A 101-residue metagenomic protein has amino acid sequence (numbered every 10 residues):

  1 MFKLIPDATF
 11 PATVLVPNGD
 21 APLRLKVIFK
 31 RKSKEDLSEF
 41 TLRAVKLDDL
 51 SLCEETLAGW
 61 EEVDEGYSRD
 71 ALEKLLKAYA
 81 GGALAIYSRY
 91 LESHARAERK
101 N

Functional and structural regions predicted by a protein language model:
M1-R43: Short, charged/polar N-terminal "headpieces" of proteins
R43-N101: Acidic, low-complexity intrinsically disordered segments
